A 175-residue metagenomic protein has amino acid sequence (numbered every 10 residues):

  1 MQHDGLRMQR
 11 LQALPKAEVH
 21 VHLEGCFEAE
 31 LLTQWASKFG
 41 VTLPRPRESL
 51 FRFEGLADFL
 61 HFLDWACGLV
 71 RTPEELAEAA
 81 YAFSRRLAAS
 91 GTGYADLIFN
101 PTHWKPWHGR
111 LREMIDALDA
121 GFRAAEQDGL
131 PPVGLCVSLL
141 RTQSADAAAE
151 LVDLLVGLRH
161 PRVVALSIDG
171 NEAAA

Functional and structural regions predicted by a protein language model:
M1-A175: Metal-cofactor-binding active-site regions of metalloenzymes
